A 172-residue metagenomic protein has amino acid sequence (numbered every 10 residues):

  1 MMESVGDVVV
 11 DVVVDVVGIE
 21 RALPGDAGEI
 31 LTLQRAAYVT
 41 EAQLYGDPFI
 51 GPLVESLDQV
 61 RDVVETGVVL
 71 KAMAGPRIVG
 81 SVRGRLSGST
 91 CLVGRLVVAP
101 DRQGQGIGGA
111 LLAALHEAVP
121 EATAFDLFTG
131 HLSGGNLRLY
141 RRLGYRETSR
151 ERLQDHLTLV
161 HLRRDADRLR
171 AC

Functional and structural regions predicted by a protein language model:
V17-T32: A short beta-loop-alpha structural element at the N-terminal edge of CoA-dependent acyl/N-acetyltransferase catalytic
L31-V60: Conserved GNAT-fold acetyl-CoA-binding loop/helix
L57-K71, L92: A short helix-loop-beta-strand connector motif used in the catalytic cores of GNAT acetyltransferases and, in some
K71, L96-Q103, T129-H131: A short, internal acetyl-CoA/4′-phosphopantetheine-binding micro-motif in the GNAT/acyltransferase core
K71, R77-R85, L92-V97: Conserved beta-strand in the GNAT
V93-G94, G104-L112: Glycine-rich acyl-CoA binding loop
G109-A113, E117, H131-R150, Q154: Conserved active-site alpha-helix within GNAT-family acetyltransferase domains
V119-H131: Conserved GNAT acetyl-CoA-binding A-motif
